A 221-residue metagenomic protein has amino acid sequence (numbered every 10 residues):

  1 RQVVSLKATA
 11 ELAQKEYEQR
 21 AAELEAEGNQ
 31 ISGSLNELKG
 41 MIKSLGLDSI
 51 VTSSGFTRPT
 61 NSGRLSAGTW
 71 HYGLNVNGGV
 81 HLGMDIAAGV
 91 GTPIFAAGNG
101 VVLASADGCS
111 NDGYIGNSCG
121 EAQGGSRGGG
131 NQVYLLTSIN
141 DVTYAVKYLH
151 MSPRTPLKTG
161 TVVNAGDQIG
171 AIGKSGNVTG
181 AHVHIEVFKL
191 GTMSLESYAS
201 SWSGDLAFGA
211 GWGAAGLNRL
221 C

Functional and structural regions predicted by a protein language model:
R1-S53: Alpha-helical oligomerization segments with coiled-coil/rod-like character
T52-V101, S105: Domain-scale macromolecular recognition modules
G79-H81, A96-P153, A181-K189: Zn2+-dependent peptidoglycan hydrolase active-site motif and core
M84-D85, A165, G170-A171, H182-F188: Active-site scaffold segments
P93-S105, P156-I172: Short, well-structured beta-strand-loop connectors
D141-V142, R154-N164, E186-C221: Acidic, glycine-rich catalytic/binding loops that coordinate metals and/or anionic ligands
V178: Glycine-rich phosphate-binding loop
